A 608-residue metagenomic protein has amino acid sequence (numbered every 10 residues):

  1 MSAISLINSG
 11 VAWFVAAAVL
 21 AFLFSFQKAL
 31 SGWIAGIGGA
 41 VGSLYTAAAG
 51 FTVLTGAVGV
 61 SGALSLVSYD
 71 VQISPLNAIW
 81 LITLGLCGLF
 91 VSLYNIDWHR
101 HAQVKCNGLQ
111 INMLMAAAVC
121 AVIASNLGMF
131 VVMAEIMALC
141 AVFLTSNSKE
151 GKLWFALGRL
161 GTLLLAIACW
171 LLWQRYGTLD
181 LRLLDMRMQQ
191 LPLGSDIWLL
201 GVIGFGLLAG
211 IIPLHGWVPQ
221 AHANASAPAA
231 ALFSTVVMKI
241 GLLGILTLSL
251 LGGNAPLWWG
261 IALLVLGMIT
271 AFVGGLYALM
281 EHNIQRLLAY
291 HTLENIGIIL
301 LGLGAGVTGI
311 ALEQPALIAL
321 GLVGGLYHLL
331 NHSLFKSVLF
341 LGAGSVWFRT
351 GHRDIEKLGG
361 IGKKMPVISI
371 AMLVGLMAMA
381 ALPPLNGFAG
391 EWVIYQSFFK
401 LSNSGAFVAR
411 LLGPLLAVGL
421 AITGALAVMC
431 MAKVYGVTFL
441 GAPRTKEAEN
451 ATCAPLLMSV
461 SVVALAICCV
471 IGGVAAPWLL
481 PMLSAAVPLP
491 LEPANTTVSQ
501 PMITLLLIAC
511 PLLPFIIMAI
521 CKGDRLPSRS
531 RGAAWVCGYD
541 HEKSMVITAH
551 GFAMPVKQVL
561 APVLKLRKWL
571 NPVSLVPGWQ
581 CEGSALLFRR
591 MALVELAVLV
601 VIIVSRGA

Functional and structural regions predicted by a protein language model:
M1-S9, A16-L109, G177-Q189, A485 (+2 more regions): Transmembrane helix-loop-helix hairpins at membrane boundaries of multipass inner-membrane proteins
S2-S9, Q72-T83, C120-V132, P256-A262 (+6 more regions): Membrane-entry segments of alpha-helical transmembrane domains in multi-pass membrane proteins
A18-F22, G275, V434, L513-G523 (+1 more regions): Alpha-helical transmembrane segments
K28-G39, K152-R159, Q285, A289 (+3 more regions): Alpha-helical transmembrane segments and their helix-start/interface "positive-inside/aromatic belt" motifs in integral
I37-G50, G161-C169, M372-P384, S461-W478 (+1 more regions): Hydrophobic alpha-helical membrane-insertion segments
A57-L66, R182-M186, V393-V408, W478-V498: Membrane-interfacial helical/loop segments at transmembrane boundaries in membrane proteins
F90-R100, K105-F130, L139-N450: Hydrophobic transmembrane alpha-helices and their helix-loop junctions in integral membrane proteins
L479-L505, C521-A608: Aromatic-capped, Gly/Pro-kinked transmembrane alpha-helices
